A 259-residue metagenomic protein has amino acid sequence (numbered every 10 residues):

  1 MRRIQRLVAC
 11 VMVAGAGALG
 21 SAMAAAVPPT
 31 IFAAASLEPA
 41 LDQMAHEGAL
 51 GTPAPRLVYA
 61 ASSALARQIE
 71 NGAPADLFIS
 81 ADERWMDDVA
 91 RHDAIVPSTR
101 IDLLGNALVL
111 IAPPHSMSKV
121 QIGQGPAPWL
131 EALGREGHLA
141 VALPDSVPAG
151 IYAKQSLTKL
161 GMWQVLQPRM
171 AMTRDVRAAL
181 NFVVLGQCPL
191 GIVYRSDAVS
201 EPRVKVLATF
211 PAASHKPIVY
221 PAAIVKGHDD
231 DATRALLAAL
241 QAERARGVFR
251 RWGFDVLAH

Functional and structural regions predicted by a protein language model:
M1-A9: Twin-arginine (Tat) signal peptide motif
R2, L19-A22: N-terminal twin-arginine translocation
R2-R3, A14, M117-Q121: Short N-terminal or domain-adjacent regulatory/targeting segments
V8-G20: Bacterial N-terminal signal peptides
M23-A73, D82-E83, D87-H259: Exported/periplasmic ABC-transporter solute-binding proteins
I79: Short active-site segment of divalent metal-dependent hydrolases/proteases that encodes the spacing between
